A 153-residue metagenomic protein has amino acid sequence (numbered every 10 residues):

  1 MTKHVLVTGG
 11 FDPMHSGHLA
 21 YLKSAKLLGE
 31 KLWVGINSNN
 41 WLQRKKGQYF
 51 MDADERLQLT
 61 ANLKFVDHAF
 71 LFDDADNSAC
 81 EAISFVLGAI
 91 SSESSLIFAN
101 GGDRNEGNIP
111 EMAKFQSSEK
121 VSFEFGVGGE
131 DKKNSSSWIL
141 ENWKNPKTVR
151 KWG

Functional and structural regions predicted by a protein language model:
M1-G153: Nucleotidyltransferase catalytic core that binds NTPs
